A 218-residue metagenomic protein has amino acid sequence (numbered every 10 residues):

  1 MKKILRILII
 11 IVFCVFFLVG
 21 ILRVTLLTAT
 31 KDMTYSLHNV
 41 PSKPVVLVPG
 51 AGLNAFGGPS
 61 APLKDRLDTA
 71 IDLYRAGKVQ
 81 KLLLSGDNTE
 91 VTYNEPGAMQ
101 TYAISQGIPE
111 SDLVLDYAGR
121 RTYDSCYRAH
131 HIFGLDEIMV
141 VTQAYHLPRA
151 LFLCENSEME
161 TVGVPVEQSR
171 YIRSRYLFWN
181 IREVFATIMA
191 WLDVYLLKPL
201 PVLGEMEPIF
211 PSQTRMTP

Functional and structural regions predicted by a protein language model:
M1-K2, T30, P109, G134 (+2 more regions): Serine/threonine-rich low-complexity intrinsically disordered regions
K2-L37: N-terminal type II signal-anchor transmembrane helix that functions as the membrane-insertion/stop-transfer segment
I11, V15-V19, L47-P49, L83 (+2 more regions): Generic detector of intrinsically disordered, low-complexity, polar/charged segments
V24-N180: A structural signal for short, hydrophobic/glycine-enriched beta-strand patches
T89-E95, V162-P165, F185-W191, E207-T214: A general structural signal for short secondary-structure boundary/capping elements
L177-L203: A transmembrane-helix-recognition feature enriched in membrane-embedded lipid enzymes and envelope glyco-/phospholipid
K198-P218: Short linear elements at protein peripheries
